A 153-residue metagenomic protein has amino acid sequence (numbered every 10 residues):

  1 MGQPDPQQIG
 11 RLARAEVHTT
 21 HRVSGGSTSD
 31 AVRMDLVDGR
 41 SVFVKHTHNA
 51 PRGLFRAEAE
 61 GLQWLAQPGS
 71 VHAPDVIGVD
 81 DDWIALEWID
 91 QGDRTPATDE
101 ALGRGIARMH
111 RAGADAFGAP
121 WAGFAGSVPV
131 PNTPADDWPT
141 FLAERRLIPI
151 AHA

Functional and structural regions predicted by a protein language model:
M1-T19: Juxta-kinase regulatory segment immediately upstream of eukaryotic protein kinase catalytic domains
P4-Q8, D137, R146: Exposed alpha-helical structural elements
R22-E144: ATP-binding pocket architecture of kinase catalytic cores
P149-H152: Active-site activation/catalytic loop segments of kinase-like enzymes and analogous catalytic loops in related
